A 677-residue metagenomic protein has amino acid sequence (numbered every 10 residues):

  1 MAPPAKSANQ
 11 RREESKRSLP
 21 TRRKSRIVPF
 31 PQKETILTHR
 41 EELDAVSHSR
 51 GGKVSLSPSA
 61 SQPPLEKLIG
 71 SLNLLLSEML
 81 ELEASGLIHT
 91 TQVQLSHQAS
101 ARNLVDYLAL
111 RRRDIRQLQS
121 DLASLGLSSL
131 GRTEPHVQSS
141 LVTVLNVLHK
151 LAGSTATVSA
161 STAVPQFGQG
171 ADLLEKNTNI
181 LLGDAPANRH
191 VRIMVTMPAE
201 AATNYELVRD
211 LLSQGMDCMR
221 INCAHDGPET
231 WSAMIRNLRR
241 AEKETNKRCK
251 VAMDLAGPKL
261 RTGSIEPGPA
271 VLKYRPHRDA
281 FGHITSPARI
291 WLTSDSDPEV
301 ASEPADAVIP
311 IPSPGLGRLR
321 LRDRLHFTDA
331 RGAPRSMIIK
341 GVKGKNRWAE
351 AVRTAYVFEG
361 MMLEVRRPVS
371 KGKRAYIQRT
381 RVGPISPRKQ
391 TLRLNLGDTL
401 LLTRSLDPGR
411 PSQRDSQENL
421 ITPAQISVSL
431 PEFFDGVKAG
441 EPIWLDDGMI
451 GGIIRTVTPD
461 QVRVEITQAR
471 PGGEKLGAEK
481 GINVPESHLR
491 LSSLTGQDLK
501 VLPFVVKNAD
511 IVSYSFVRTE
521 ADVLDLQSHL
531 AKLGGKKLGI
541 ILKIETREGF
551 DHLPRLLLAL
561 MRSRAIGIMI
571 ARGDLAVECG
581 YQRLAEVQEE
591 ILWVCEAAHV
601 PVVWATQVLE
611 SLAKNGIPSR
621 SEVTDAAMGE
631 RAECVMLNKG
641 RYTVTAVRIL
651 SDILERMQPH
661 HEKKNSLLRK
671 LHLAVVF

Functional and structural regions predicted by a protein language model:
M1-S7, D44, D279: Residue-level detector of intrinsically disordered, flexible termini and proteolytic processing junctions
A2-A8, T21, T35: Ala/Thr-enriched low-complexity intrinsically disordered regions
K6-E14, L668: Intrinsically disordered, low-complexity arginine-rich tails of RNA-binding/processing proteins
R12-R23: N-terminal intrinsically disordered, low-complexity tails
I36-F677: Non-catalytic helical/linker scaffolds that mediate oligomerization, partner binding, and domain coupling around large
